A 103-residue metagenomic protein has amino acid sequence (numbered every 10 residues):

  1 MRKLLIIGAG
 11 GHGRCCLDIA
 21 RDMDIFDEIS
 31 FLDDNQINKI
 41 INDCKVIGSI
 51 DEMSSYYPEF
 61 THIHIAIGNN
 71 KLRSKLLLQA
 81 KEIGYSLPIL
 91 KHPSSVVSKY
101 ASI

Functional and structural regions predicted by a protein language model:
R2-D18: Glycine-rich adenosine-cofactor-binding loop
K3, D27-I29, H62, S86: Residues at the starts of beta-strands that form the adenosine-phosphate
C15, I25-F26, C44, L76: Bulky hydrophobic/aromatic packing residues
A20-D24, Q79-E82: Short, solvent-exposed amphipathic alpha-helical segments in soluble enzyme and RNA/protein-processing domains
D22-I41: NAD(P)-binding Rossmann-fold cofactor-contacting core
I37-V97: Phosphate-bearing ligand-interacting subdomains that bind or position ATP/ADP/UDP/GDP/NAD(P) or nucleotide-linked
S98-K99, I103: Left-handed beta-helix
